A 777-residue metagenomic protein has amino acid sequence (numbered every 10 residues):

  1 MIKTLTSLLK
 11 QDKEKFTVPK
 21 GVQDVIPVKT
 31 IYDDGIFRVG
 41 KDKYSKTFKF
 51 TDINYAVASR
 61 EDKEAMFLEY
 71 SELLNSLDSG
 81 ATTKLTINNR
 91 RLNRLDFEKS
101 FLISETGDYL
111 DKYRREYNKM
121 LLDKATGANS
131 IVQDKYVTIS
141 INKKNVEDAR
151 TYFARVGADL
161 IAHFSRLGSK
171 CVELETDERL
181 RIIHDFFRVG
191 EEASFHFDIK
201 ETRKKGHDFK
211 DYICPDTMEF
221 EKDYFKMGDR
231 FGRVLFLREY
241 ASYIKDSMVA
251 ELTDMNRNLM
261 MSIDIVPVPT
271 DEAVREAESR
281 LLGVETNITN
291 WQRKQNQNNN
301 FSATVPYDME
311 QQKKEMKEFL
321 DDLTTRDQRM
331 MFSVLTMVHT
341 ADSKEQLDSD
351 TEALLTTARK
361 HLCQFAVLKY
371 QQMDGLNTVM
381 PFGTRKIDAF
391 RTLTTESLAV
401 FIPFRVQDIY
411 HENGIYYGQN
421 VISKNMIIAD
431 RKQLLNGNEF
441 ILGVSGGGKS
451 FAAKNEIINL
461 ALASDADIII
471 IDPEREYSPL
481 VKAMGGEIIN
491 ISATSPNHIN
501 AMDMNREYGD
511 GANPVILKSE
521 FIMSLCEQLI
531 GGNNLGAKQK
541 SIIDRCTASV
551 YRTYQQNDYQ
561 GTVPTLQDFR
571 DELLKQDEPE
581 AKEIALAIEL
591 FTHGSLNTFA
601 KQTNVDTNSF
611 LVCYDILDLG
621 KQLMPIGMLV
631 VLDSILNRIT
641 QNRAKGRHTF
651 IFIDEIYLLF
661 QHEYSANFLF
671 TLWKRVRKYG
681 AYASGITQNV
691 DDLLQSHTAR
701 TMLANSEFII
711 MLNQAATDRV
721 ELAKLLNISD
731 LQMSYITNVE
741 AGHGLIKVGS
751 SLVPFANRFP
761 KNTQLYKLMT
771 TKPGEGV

Functional and structural regions predicted by a protein language model:
M1-F404: Extended, folded cores of ATP/NTP-driven motor/assembly subunits in large transport and secretion machines
I53, R60-S79, R90, T253 (+11 more regions): P-loop NTPase motor domains
I441: Hydrophobic anchor at the beta1->P-loop junction of P-loop NTPases
K449: Conserved lysine of the Walker
A452: Hydrophobic positions on the alpha1 helix immediately C-terminal to the Walker A/P-loop
N459-I469: Post-Walker A helix-loop "phosphate-sensing" segment adjacent to the P-loop in P-loop NTPases
G485-I489, T698-M711: A short helix-turn-beta junction within AAA+ P-loop NTPase domains corresponding to the substrate/partner-engaging
L726-V777: Conserved P-loop NTPase
